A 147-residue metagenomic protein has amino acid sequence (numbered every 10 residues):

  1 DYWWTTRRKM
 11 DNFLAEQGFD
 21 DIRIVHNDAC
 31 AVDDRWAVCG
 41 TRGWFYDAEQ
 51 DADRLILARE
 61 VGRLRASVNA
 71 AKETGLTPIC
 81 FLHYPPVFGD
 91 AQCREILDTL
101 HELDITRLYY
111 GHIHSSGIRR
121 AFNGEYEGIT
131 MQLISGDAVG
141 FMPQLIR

Functional and structural regions predicted by a protein language model:
D1-R7, C30-V32, Y46-E49, P85-A91 (+2 more regions): Active-site environment of divalent metal-dependent phosphoester hydrolases
R8-E95, T99: Conserved catalytic scaffold of divalent metal-dependent phosphoesterases
I24, V38, L108, M131-L133: Conserved beta-strand scaffold positions in the cores of enzyme catalytic domains, especially in NTP/NDP-utilizing
V32, L55, N69, E102-D104 (+1 more regions): Binuclear metal-dependent phosphoesterase catalytic core
F81-H83, G111, I134: A cross-family glycoside hydrolase active-site/sugar-binding cleft signature
C93-T99, L103, R107-Y110, M131: Glycine/small-residue-rich hydrophobic helix-like segments
